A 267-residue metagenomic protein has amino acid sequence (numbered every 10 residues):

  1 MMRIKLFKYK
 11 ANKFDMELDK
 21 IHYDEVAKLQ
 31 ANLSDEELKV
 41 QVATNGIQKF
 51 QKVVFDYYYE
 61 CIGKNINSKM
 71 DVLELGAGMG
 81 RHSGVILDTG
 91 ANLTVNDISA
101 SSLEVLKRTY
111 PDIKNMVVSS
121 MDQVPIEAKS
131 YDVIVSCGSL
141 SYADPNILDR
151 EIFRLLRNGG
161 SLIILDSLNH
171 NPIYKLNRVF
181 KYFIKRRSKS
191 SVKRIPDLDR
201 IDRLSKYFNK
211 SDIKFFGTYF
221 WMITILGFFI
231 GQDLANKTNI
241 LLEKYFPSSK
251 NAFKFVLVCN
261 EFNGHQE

Functional and structural regions predicted by a protein language model:
M1-I66: Conserved class I S-adenosyl-L-methionine
K69-G78: Conserved class I S-adenosyl-L-methionine
M79-Q123: Class I SAM-dependent methyltransferase SAM/SAH-binding core
V135: A conserved beta-strand element that flanks and buttresses the S-adenosyl-L-methionine
I147-N158: A short glycine-rich, Lys/Arg-flanked "PGG" loop and its adjoining helix->strand segment in the class I
I163-R186: Conserved class I S-adenosyl-L-methionine
K181, K214-E267: A C-terminal cap/extension of S-adenosyl-L-methionine-dependent methyltransferases that defines the acceptor-substrate
V192-N209, I213: Short alpha-helix
